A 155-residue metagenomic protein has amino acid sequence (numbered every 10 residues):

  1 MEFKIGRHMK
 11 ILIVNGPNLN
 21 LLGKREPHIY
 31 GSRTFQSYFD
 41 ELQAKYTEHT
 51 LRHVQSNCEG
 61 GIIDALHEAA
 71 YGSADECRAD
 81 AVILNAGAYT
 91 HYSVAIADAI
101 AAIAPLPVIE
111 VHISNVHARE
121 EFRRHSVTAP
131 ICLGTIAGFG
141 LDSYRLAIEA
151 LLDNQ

Functional and structural regions predicted by a protein language model:
R7-L12: Extreme N-terminal starter segment of soluble prokaryotic enzymes
L21-Q36: Glycine- and acidic-residue-enriched helix-capping/strand-helix junction motifs
E26-I29, H67-A69, I96-I100, F122-S126: Short, glycine/charged-enriched secondary-structure capping and boundary segments
E41-A79, A97, A101-I109: Nucleotide and nucleotide-moiety/phosphate-recognizing core
H53, A118-Q155: Short, glycine-/small-residue-rich phosphate/pyrophosphate-handling segment
N57-G61, G87-A88, F139: Short beta->alpha linker loops
A81-H117: Mid-chain, well-packed structural core segment of small domains
